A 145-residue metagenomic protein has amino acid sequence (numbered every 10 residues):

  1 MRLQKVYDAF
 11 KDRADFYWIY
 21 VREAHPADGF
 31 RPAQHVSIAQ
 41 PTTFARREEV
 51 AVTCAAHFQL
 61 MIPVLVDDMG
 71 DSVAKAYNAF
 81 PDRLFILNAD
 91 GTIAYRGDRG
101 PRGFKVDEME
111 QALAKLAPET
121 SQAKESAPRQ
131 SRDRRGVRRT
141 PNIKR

Functional and structural regions predicted by a protein language model:
M1-F58: Structural microenvironment flanking redox-active thiols in thiol-disulfide oxidoreductases
K11-D15, Q59-P63, P81-D82, A89: Loop/turn elements at helix/coil->beta-strand transitions in domains of secreted/extracellular proteins
I19, L65-D67: Conserved beta-strand termini and adjacent loop/short-helix elements that scaffold enzyme active sites in alpha/beta
R31-H35, V64, D71, I93: General secondary-structure edge motif
D68-R145: Thiol-/selenol-based redox modules, centered on thioredoxin-like and closely related oxidoreductase domains
